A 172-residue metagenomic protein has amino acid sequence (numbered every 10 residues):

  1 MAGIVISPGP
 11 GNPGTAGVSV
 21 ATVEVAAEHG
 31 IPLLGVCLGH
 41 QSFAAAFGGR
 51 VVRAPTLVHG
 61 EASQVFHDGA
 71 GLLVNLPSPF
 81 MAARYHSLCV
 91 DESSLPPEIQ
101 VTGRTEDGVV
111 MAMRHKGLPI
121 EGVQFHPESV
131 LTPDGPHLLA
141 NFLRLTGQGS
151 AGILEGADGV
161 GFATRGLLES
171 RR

Functional and structural regions predicted by a protein language model:
M1-N75, P79, L139: Cysteine-nucleophile active-site neighborhood
V5-S7, R84, G122-Q124: Short beta-strands and strand-loop turn motifs
L33, E98, P119-E121, E128 (+1 more regions): Structured catalytic cores of enzymes that bind and process phosphorylated ligands/cofactors
A62-Q64, V110-A112, G122: Conserved hydrophobic/aromatic beta-strand scaffold that supports enzyme active sites
G69, E92, T146-S150: A general structural signal marking secondary-structure boundaries and capping sites
G71-G117: Catalytic beta-strand/loop cores that center a nucleophilic Ser/Cys/Thr and support acyl-enzyme chemistry
Y85-L88, Q124-L131: Glycine-rich phosphate/pyrophosphate-binding beta-alpha loops
V130-R172: Acyltransferase
